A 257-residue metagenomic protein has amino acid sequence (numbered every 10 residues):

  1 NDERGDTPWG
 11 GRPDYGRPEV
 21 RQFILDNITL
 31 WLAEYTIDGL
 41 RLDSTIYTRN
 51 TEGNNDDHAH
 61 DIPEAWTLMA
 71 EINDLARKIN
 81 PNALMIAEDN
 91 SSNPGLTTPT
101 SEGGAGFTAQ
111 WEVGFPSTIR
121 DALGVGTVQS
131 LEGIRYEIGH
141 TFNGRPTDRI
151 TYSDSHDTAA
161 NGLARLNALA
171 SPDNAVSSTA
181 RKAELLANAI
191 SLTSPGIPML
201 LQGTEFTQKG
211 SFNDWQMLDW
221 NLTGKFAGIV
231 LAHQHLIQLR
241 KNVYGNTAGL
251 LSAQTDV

Functional and structural regions predicted by a protein language model:
N1-D61, I72: Substrate-binding/active-site clefts of carbohydrate-active enzymes
W9, D214, A232: Residues that flank catalytic or metal-binding motifs in active/ligand-binding sites
R21-I24, I28, A65, M69 (+2 more regions): Aromatic/hydrophobic pocket-lining residues that form the small-molecule binding cavity in soluble enzyme cores
L25-L32, N73, L185-A189, Q234-I237: Generic hydrophobic alpha-helical scaffold/packing signal
T36-D38, N50-N213, K241-V257: Conserved alpha/beta catalytic core and glycan-binding cleft of carbohydrate-active enzymes
A175-S178, W220-A227: A short acidic, glycine-rich active-site loop that binds or catalyzes chemistry on phosphate/adenosine moieties
F212-N221: Active-site His/acidic residue clusters
K225-A248: Catalytic cores of secreted or luminal carbohydrate-active enzymes
